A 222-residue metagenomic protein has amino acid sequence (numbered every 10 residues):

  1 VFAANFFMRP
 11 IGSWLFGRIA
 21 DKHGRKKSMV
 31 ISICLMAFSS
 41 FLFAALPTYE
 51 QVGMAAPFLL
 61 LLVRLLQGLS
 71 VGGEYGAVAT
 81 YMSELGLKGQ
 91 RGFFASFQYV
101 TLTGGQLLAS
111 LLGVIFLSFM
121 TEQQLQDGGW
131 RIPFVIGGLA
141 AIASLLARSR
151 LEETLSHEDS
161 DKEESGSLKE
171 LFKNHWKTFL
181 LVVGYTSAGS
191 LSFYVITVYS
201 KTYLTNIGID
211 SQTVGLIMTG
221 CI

Functional and structural regions predicted by a protein language model:
C34-G53: C-terminal ends and interior cores of transmembrane alpha-helices in multi-pass membrane transporters/permeases
L46, V52-G72, R131: Hydrophobic core of transmembrane alpha-helices in multi-pass small-molecule transporters, especially MFS/SLC-type
S70, Q90-L117, L139-A141: Glycine-rich segments within core transmembrane alpha-helices of 12-TM secondary carriers
S149-S167: Flexible cytoplasmic inter-helical loops of multi-pass small-molecule transporters
H175-I222: Extracytoplasmic gate region of multi-pass secondary transporters
